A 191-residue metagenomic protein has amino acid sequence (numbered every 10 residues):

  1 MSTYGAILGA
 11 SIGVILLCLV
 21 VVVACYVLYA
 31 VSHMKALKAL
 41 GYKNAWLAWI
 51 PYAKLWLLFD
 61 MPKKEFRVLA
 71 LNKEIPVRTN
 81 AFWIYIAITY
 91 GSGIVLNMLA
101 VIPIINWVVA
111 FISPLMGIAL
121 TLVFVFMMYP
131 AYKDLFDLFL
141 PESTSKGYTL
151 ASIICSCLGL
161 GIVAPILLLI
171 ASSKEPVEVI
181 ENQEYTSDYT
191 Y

Functional and structural regions predicted by a protein language model:
M1-A10: Short, strongly hydrophobic alpha-helical membrane anchors
T3, V21-S92, V123-Y191: Membrane-interface extramembranous regions at the lipid-water interface
A10-G13, L167: Short, glycine/alanine-rich hydrophobic alpha-helices that insert into or span membranes
V14-V22, A110-T121, S156: Alpha-helical transmembrane segments of polytopic membrane proteins
P51, L99-P114, C155-I162: Short hydrophobic membrane-inserting alpha-helices and related fusion/pore-forming segments
S92-A100: Alpha-helical membrane-inserting segments
